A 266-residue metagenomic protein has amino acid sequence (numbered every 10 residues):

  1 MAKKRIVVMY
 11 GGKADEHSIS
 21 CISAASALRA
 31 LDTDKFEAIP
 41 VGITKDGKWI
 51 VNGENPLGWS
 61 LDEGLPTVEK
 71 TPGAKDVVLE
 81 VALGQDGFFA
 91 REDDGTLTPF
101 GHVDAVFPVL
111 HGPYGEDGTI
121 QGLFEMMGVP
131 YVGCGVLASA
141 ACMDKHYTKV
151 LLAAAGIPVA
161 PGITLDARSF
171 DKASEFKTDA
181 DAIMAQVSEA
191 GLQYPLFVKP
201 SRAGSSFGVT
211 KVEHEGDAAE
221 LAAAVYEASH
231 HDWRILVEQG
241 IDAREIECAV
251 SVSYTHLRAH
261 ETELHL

Functional and structural regions predicted by a protein language model:
M1-V132, V136-L137, A141-A154, D166-A182: ATP-binding N-terminal substructure of ATP-dependent carboxylate-amine bond-forming enzymes
T44, S251-S253: Short beta-strand micro-motifs enriched in acidic
G101, I157, L192: Structured loop/turn residues at beta-strand edges in well-structured enzyme cores
P130-C134, V159, L257: Short hydrophobic/aromatic-enriched beta-strand-loop microsegments
L152-A153, T164, A185-V209, D232-D242: ATP-grasp fold ATP-binding core
V159-F170, P195-A223, E245-E247: Glycine-rich phosphate-binding loop of ATP-grasp-fold ATP-dependent ligases
A222-I235: A long amphipathic alpha-helix within ATP-dependent nucleotide-binding catalytic cores
T255-L264: Conserved small/polar residues in nucleotide/adenosyl-binding loops
